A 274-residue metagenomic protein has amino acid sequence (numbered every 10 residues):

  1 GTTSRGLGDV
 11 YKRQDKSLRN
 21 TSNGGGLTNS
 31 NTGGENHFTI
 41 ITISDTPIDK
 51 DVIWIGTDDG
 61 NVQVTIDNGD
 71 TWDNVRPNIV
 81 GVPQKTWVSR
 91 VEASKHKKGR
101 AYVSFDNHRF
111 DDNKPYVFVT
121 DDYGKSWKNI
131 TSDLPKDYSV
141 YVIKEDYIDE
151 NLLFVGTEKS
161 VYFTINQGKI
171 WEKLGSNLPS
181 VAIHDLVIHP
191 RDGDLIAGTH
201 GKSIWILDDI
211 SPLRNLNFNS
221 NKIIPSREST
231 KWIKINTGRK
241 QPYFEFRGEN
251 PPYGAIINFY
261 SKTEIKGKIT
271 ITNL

Functional and structural regions predicted by a protein language model:
G1-L7, Y11: Single conserved hydrophobic/aromatic residue that forms the stacking wall/gate of nucleotide- or nucleobase-binding
S4, T65-I66, T120-D121, T164-I165 (+2 more regions): Conserved Ser/Thr-centered positions that define the repeating blades of beta-propeller domains
D9-K12, P190-K240: Catalytic cores of secreted or luminal carbohydrate-active enzymes
R13-I43, K98-R100, S229-P251: Surface-exposed acidic, glycine/proline-enriched linker/cap segments that occur as 15-30-residue helix-coil
R19-G24, N31, N78-S89, T131-K144 (+1 more regions): Conserved blade-ending motifs and adjacent loop-strand segments that build the rim/top face of beta-propeller domains
K50-D51, K98-G99, E150-N151, G193: Short coil/turn segments that connect the beta-strands within blades of beta-propeller domains
N61-V64, T71, P115-V119, S126 (+3 more regions): A short loop-to-beta-strand structural motif that recurs across blades of beta-propeller domains
R109-K114, V155: Short, solvent-exposed loop/turn segments at conserved positions within beta-propeller repeat blades
